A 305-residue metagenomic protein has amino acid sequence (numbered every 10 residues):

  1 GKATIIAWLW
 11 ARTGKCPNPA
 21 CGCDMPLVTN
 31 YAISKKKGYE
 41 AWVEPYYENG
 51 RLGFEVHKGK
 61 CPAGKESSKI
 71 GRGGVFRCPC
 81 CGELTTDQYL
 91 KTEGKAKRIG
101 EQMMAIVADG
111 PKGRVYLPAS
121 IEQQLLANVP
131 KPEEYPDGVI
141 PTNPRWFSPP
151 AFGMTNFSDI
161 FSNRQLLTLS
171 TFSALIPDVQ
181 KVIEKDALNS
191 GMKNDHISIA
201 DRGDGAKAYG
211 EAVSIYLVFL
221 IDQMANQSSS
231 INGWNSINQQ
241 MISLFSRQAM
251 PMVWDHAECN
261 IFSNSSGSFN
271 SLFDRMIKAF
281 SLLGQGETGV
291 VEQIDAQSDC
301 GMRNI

Functional and structural regions predicted by a protein language model:
G1-N304: Nucleic-acid modification enzymes, centered on SAM-dependent nucleic-acid methyltransferases
